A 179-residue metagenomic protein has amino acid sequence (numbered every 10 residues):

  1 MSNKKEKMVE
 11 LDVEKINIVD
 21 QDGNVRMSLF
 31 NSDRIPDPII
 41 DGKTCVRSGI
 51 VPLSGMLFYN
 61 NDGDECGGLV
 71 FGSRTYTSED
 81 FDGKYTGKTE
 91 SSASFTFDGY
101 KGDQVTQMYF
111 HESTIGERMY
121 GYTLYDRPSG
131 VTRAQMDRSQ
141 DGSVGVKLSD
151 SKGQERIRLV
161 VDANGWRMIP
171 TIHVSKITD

Functional and structural regions predicted by a protein language model:
S2-D179: Parallel beta-helix/beta-solenoid repeats that form elongated, surface-exposed shafts/blades used for receptor binding
